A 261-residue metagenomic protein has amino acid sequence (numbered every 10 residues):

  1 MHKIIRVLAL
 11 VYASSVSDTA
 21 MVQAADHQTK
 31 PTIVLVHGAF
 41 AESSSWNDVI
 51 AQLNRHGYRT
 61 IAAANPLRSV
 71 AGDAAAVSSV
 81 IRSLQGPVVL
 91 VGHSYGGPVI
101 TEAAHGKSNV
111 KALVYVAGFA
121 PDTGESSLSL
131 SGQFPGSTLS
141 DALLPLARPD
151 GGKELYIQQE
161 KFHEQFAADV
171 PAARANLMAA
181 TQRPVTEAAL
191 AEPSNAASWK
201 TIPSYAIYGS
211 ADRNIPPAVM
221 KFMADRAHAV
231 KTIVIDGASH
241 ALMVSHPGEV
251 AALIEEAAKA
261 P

Functional and structural regions predicted by a protein language model:
T29-V70, V88, G106: Conserved HGGG/HGGXW glycine-rich cap/lid loop of the alpha/beta-hydrolase fold
P31, W199-S204, A227-V230: Short, proline-enriched alpha-helix->beta-strand connector loops that line the catalytic pocket of alpha/beta-hydrolase
V91-G92, G96, I100: Gly/Ala-rich beta-loop-alpha elbow adjacent to hydrolase catalytic centers
N109-V110, V114-D150, L155, Q159 (+1 more regions): Flexible "cap/lid" loop of the alpha/beta hydrolase fold
L177-S198: Active-site nucleophile elbow and catalytic-triad environment of alpha/beta-hydrolase enzymes
A206-Y208: Short beta-strand/loop motif that positions the catalytic acidic residue of the alpha/beta-hydrolase fold
S210-A238: Conserved loop-alpha-helix segment in the C-terminal half of the alpha/beta-hydrolase fold that carries the catalytic
A238-P247: Catalytic histidine-centered segment of alpha/beta-hydrolase-like enzymes
